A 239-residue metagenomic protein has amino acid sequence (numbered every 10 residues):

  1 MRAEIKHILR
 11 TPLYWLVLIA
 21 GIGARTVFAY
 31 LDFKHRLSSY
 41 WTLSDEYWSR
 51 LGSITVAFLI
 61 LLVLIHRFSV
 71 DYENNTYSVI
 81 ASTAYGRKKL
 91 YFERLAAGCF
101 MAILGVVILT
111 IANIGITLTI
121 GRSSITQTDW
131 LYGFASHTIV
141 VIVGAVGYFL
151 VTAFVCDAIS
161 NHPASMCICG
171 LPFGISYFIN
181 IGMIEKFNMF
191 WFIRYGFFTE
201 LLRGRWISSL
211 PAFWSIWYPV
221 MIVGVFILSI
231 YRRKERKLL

Functional and structural regions predicted by a protein language model:
M1-Y14: N-terminal Sec/SRP start-transfer signal
P12-R67, F92-S165, F198-S215: Secretory targeting signals
L18-I19, R203-L239: Alpha-helical transmembrane segments of multi-pass membrane transporters/translocases
H35, Y72, T76, I116-S124 (+4 more regions): Membrane-interfacial segments
A81-R87: Short helix-to-coil transition segments within interhelical loops that connect adjacent transmembrane helices
I159-R194: Transmembrane helix segments
